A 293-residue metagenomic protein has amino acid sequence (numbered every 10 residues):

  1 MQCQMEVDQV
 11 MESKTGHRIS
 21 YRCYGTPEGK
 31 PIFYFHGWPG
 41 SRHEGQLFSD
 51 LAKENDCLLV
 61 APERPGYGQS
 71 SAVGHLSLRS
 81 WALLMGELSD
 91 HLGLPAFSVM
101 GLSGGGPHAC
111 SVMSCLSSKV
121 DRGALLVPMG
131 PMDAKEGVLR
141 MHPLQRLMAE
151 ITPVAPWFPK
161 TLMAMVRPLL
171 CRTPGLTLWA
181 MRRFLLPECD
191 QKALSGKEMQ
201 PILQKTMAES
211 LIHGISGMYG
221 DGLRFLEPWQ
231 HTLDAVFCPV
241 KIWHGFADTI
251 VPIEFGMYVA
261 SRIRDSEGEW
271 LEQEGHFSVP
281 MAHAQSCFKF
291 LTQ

Functional and structural regions predicted by a protein language model:
G37-D50: The serine-hydrolase catalytic nucleophile loop
H43-G45, P65-R79: Glycine-rich "HGGG/HGxG" loop immediately N-terminal to the catalytic nucleophile of the alpha/beta-hydrolase
A52-S71: Conserved alpha/beta-hydrolase
S80-S98: Conserved acidic catalytic loop of the alpha/beta-hydrolase fold
A96-R140: Conserved hydrolase catalytic core segment
L144-H231: Alpha/beta-hydrolase
V236, I242-H244, D248: Short beta-strand/loop motif that positions the catalytic acidic residue of the alpha/beta-hydrolase fold
D265-Q293: Catalytic active-site module of serine/aspartate enzymes centered on a nucleophile-bearing elbow/loop
